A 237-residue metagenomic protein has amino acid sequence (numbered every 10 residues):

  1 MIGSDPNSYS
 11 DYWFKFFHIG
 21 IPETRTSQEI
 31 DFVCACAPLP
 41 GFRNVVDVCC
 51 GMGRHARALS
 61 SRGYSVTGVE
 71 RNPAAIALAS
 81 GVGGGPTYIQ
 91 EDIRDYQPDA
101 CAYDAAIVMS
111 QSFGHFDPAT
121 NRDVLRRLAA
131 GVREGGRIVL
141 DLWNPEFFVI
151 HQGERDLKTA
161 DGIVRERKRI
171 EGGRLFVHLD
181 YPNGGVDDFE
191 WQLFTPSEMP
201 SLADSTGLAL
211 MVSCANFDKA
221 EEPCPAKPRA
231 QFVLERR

Functional and structural regions predicted by a protein language model:
M1-P40: Conserved class I S-adenosyl-L-methionine
G41-G51: Conserved class I S-adenosyl-L-methionine
G53-D95: Class I SAM-dependent methyltransferase SAM/SAH-binding core
P98-A105: A short acidic, Gly/Pro-enriched loop at the edge of an enzyme's catalytic core that lines a small-molecule cofactor
M109-Q111: Residues lining the SAM
A119, V139-L202: SAM-dependent methyltransferase
R122-E134: A short glycine-rich, Lys/Arg-flanked "PGG" loop and its adjoining helix->strand segment in the class I
E198-R237: C-terminal lobe and adjacent flexible extensions of AdoMet/dcAdoMet transferase-like proteins
